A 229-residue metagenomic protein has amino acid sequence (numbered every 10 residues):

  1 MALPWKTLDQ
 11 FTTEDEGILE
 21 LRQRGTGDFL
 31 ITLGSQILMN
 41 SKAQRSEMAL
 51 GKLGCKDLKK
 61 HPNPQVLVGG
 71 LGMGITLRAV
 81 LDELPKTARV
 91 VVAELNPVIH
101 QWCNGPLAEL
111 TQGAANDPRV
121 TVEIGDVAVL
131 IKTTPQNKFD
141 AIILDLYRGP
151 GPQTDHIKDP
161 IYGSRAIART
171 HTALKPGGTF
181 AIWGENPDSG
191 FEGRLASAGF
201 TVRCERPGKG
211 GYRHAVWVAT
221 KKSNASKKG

Functional and structural regions predicted by a protein language model:
M1-T32: N-terminal auxiliary segments of SAM/dcSAM-dependent transferases
R22, W217-T220: Conserved hydrophobic/aromatic positions in well-ordered beta-strands
R24-T26, G210, N224: Short strand-connecting beta-turns/loops that link adjacent beta-strands
L38-Q44: Short amphipathic beta-strand/extended segments with alternating polar/hydrophobic composition
Q44-P176, I182-W183, A198, R203-Y212 (+1 more regions): The AdoMet/dcAdoMet-binding core of the Class I SAM-like
E185-P187: Active-site beta-loop-alpha junctions enriched in small/polar residues
F191-P207, T220-K227: A SAM-dependent methyltransferase catalytic signature shared across enzymes that methylate proteins
